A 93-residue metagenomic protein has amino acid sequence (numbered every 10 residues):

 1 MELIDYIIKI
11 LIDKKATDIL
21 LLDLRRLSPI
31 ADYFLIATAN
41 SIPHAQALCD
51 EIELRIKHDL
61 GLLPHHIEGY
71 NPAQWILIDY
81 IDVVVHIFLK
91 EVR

Functional and structural regions predicted by a protein language model:
M1-I30, N40-I76, K90-R93: Polybasic/polar functional segments that serve as interface/processing modules
Y33: Phosphate-binding and adjacent anionic-ligand microenvironments
I36-T38: Short hydrophobic/aromatic beta-strand micro-patches that form the beta-sheet surface supporting nucleotide- or nucleic
I78-Y80: Active-site beta-strand termini and strand-to-loop segments that position acidic
